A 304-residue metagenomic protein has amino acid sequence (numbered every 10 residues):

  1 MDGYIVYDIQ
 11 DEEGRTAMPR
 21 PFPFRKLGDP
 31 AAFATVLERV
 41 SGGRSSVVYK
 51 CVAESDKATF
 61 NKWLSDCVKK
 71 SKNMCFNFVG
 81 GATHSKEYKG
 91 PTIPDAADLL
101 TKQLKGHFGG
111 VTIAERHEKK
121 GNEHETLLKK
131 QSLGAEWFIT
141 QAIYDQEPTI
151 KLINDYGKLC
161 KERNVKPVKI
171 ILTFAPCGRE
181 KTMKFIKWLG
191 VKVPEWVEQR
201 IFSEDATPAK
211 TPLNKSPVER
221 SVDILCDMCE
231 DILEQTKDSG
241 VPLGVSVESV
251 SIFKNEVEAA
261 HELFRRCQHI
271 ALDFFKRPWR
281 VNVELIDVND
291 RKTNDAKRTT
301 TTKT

Functional and structural regions predicted by a protein language model:
M1, N77-R116, C160-G240, E248-D295: Active-site pocket-lining/capping segments in soluble small-molecule metabolic enzymes
M1-G121, I252-N255, F274, R291-K292: Active-site beta->alpha loop and helix N-cap motifs at the rims of alpha/beta catalytic domains
Y4, C75-F76, G134, F138 (+1 more regions): Hydrophobic residues within beta-strands of alpha/beta enzymes
L37, C67-S71, L100, T126-Q131 (+3 more regions): Generic structural signal for hydrophobic
V47-K50, W137-A142, V245-S246: Short catalytic-loop micro-motif centered on adjacent basic/acidic residues
V111-R116, A135-I143: Surface-exposed cleft-lining segments at the edges of enzyme active sites
K130, G134, L172: Conserved, mostly hydrophobic/aromatic
T149-C160, E230: Short, well-ordered amphipathic alpha-helices
